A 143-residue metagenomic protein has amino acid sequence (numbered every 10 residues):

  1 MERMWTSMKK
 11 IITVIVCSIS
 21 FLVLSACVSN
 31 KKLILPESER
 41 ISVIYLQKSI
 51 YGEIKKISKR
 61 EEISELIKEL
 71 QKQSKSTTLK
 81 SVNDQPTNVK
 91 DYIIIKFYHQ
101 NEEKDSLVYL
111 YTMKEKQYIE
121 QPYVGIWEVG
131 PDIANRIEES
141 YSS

Functional and structural regions predicted by a protein language model:
M1-I11: Positively charged n-region of N-terminal signal peptides that target proteins for export
I12-S20: Sec-dependent N-terminal signal peptides
V23-A26: C-terminal motif of bacterial Sec signal peptides marking the signal peptidase cleavage site
V28-N30: Bacterial signal peptide processing site
P36-G52: Post-signal peptide N-terminal segment of mature Sec-exported envelope proteins
Q47-S81: Post-signal-peptide N-terminal segment of Sec-exported extracytoplasmic proteins
S76-K116: Short, structured surface segments that line ligand/substrate-binding pockets
H99-S143: Short, well-ordered, aromatic-rich surface patches in folded extracellular/luminal domains
